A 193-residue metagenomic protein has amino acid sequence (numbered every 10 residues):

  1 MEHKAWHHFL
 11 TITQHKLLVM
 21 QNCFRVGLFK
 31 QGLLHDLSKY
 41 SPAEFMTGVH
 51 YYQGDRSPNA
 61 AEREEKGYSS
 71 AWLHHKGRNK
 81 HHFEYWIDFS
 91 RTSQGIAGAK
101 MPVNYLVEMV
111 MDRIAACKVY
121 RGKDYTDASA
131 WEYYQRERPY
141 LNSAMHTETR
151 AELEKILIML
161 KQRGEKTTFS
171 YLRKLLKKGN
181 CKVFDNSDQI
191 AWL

Functional and structural regions predicted by a protein language model:
M1-L193: Metal-dependent phosphohydrolase cores
